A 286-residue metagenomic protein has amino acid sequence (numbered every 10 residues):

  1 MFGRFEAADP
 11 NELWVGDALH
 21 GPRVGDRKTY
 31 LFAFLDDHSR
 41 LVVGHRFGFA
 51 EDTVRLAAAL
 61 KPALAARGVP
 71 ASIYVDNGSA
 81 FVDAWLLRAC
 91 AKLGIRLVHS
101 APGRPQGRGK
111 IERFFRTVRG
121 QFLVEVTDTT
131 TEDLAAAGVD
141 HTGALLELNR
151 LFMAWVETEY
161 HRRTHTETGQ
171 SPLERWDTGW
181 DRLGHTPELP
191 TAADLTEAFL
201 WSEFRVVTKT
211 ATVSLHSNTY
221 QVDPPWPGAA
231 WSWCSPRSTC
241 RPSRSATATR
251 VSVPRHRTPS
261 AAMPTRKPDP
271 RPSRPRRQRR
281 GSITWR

Functional and structural regions predicted by a protein language model:
M1-L35, L41, T53-P62, A66-A71 (+1 more regions): Mobile-element integrase/transposase regions, centering on the N-terminal DNA-binding/Zn-coordinating module
D17, R40, L60, I73-D76 (+5 more regions): Mobile genetic element proteins and their domesticated derivatives, centered on retroelements and DNA transposons
R40-H45, V98-S100: Short small-residue beta-strand/loop micro-motif enriched in glycine and branched aliphatics
G48-D52, S260: A short acidic/small-residue loop/turn micro-motif
K61-G78, S243-R244, R274-S282: Short, solvent-exposed cationic patches
I73-L93, L97-L123, T129-A137, L146-L148: RNase H-like two-metal-ion nuclease catalytic core shared by retroviral integrases and related mobile-element nucleases
Q121-Y220: Active-site-proximal acidic segments at structured loop/helix or strand boundaries that coordinate catalytic metals
T208, T212-L215, T219-R286: Protein C-terminal end segments and domain termini
